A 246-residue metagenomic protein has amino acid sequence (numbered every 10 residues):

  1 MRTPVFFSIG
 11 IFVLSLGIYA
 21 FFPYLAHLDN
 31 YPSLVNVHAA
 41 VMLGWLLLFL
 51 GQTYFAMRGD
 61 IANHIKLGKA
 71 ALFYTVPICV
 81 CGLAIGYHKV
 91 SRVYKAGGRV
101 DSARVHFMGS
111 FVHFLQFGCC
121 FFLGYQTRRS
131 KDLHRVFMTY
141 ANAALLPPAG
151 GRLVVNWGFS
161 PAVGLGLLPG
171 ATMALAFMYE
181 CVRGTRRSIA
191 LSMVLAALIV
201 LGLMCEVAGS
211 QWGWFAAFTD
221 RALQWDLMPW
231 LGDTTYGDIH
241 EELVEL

Functional and structural regions predicted by a protein language model:
M1-L246: Alpha-helical membrane insertion/targeting regions
